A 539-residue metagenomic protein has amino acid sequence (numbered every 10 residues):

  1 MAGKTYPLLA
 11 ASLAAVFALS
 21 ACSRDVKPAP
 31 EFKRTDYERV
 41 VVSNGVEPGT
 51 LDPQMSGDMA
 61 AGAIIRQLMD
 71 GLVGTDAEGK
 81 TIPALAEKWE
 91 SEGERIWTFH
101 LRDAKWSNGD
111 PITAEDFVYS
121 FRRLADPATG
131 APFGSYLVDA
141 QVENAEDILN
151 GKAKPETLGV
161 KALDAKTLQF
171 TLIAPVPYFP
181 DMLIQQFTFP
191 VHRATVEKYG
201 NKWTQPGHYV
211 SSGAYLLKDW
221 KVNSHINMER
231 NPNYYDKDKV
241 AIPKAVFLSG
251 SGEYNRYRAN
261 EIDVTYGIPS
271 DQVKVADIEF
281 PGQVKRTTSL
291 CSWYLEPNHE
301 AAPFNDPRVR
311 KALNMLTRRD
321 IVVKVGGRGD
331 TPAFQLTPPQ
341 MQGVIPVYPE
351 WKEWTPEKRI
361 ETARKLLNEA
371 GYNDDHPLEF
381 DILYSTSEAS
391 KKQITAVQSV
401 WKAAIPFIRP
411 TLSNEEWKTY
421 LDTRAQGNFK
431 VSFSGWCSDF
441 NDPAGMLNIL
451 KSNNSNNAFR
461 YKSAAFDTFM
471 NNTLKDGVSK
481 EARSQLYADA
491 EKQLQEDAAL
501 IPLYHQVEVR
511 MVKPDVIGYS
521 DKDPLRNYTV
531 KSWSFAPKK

Functional and structural regions predicted by a protein language model:
D25, V222, I360, R364-S438 (+2 more regions): Ligand/substrate-recognition segments at binding pockets and active sites
S43-G93, R122, H208-V210: N-terminal lobe/hinge region of extracytoplasmic solute-binding protein
E87-Y136, Q169, R256, P303: Aromatic- and charge-enriched surface segment that lines or borders ligand/interaction sites
E146, G151-K154, K161, K166 (+2 more regions): Gly/Pro-rich hinge or "lid" segments in bacterial periplasmic/extracellular proteins
W203-P206, R230-A276: Ligand-site clamp/hinge motif
V323, P356-E357, F407-A425, G445-P514 (+1 more regions): Extracytoplasmic/peripheral linker and loop segments enriched in polar/acidic and small residues with frequent Thr/Pro
T331-E369, S387-K392: Structural transition elements
R510-K539: Long beta-strand-rich cores associated with HINT superfamily self-processing modules
